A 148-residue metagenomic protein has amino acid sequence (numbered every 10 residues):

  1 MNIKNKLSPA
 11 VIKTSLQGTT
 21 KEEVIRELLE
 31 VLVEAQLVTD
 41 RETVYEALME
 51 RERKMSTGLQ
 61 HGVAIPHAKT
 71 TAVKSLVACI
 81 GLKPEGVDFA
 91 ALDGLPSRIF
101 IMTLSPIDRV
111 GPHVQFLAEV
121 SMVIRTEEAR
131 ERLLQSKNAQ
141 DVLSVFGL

Functional and structural regions predicted by a protein language model:
M1-L148: Cytosolic covalent-transfer regions centered on His/Cys nucleophiles that carry phosphoryl or persulfide groups
